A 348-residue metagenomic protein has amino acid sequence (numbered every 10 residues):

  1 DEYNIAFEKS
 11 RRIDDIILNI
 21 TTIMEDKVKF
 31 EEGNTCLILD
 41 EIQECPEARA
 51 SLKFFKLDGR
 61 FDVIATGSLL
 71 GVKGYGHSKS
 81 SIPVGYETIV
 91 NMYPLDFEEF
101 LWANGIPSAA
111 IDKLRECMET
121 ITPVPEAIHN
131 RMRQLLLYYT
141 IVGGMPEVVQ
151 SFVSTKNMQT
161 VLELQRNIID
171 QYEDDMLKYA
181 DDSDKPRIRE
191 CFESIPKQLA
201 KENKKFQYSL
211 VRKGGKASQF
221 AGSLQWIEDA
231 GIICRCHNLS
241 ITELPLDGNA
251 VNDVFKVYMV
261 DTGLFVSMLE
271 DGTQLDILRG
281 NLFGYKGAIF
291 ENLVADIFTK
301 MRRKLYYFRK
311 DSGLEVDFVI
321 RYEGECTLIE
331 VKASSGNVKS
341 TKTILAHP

Functional and structural regions predicted by a protein language model:
E2-G33: Short glycine-rich substrate-engagement loop in P-loop NTPases that contacts/grips substrate
N4-E8, I42-L52, K56, Y75-H77: Conserved ATPase-coupling elements of RecA-like P-loop NTPase cores
K29-A48: Conserved P-loop NTPase "ATPase switch" module shared by AAA+ and STAND
I38, D62-S68, N91, F100: Structural recognition of the conserved hydrophobic beta-strand(s) that form the central parallel beta-sheet of P-loop
L57-K79: Sensor-1/coupling segment of RecA-like P-loop NTPase cores
K73-A200: Interdomain motor-coupling "hinge/lid" segment immediately C-terminal to the ATP-binding subdomain of NTP-driven enzymes
L199-V211: Short acidic, hydrophobic short linear motifs in intrinsically disordered regions
G222-P348: A cross-kingdom feature that marks ATP-driven nucleic-acid transaction machinery
